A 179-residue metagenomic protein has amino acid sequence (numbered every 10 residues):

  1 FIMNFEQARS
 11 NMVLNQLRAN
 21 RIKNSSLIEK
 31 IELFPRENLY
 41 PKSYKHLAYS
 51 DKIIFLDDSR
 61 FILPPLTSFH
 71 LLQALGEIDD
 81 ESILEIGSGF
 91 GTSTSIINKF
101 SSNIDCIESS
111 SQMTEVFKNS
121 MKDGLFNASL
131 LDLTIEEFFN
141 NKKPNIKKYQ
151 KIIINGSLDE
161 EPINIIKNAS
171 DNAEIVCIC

Functional and structural regions predicted by a protein language model:
F1-I96, F100, Q112-V116: Class I SAM-dependent transferase core
G76-C179: Conserved nucleotide-cofactor-binding alpha/beta core module
